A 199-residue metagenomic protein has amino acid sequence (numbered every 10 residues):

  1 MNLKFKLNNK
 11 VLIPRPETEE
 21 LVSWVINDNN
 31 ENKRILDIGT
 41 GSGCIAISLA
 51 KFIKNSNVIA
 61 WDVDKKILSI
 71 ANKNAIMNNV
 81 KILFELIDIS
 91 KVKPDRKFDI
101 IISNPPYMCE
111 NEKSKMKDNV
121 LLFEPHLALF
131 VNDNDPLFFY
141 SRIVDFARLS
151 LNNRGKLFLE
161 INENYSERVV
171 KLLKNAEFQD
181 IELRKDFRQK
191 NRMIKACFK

Functional and structural regions predicted by a protein language model:
M1-N27: Conserved AdoMet
K4, N57, K81-L83, Q179-E182: Conserved beta-strand segments of alpha/beta enzyme cores
K6, D133-C197: Conserved Class I SAM-dependent methyltransferase catalytic core
L12-P16, K66, I70, S103 (+2 more regions): Residue-level signal for the nucleotide or nucleotide-sugar donor/cofactor binding architecture
P14, G41-S42, P136, F187: Short glycine/threonine-rich catalytic loop with a Thr-x-Gly-x-Asp
E20-K113, R142: Conserved SAM/SAH cofactor-binding pocket of Class I
Y107, C197-K199: C-terminal beta-strand of the catalytic ATP-binding
Y107-F139: Mobile active-site "lid"/loop adjacent to the S-adenosyl-L-methionine
